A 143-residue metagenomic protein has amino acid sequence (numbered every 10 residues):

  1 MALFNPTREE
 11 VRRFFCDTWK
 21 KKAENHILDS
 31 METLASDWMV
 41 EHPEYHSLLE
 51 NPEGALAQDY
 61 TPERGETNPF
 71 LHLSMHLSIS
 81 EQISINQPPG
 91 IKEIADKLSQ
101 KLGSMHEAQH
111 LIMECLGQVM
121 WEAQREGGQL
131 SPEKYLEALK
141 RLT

Functional and structural regions predicted by a protein language model:
M1-E44: N-terminal leader/targeting peptides and immediately adjacent processing regions
L3, H26-I27, G90, A108 (+2 more regions): Short, surface-exposed helix-loop/turn micro-motifs enriched in polar/charged residues
M31-S99: Aromatic-anchored, charged helix-turn/loop surface patch used as a conserved interaction hotspot
I79, I83, G117-M120, L142-T143: Non-catalytic terminal/accessory segments
D96, Q109, K140-R141: Sequence termini and other peripheral, non-core segments
W121, R125-T143: Glycine-rich, aromatic-bearing surface loops/beta-hairpins
